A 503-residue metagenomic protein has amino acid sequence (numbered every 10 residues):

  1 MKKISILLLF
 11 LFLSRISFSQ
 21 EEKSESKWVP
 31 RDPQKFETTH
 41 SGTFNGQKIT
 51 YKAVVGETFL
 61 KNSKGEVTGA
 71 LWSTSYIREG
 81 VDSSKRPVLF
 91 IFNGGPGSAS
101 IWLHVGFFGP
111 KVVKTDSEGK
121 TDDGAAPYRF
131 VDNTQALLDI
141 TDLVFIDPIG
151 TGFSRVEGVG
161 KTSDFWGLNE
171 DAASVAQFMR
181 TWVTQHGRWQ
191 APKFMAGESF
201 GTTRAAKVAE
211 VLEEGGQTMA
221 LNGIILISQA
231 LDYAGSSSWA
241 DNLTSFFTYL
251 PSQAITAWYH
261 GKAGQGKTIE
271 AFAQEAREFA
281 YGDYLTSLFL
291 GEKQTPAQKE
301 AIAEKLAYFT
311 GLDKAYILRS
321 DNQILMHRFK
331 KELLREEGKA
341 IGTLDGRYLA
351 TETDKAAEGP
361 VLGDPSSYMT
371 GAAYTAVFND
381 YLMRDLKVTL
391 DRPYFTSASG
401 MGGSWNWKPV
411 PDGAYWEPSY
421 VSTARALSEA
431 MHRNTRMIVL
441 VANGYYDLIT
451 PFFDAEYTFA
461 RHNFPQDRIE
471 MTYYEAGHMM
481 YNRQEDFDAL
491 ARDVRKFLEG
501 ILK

Functional and structural regions predicted by a protein language model:
E21-K23, G65-D164: N-terminal cap/lid subdomain of alpha/beta-hydrolase-fold enzymes
V112-T115, E213-Y308: A catalytic-pocket lid/entrance helix-loop region that shapes and gates access to the active site across common
L138, P148, F165-T184: Alpha/beta-hydrolase active-site loop
R188-F200: Alpha/beta-hydrolase fold nucleophile elbow
G197-E210: Glycine-rich nucleophile elbow surrounding the catalytic serine of serine-hydrolase chemistry
E292-I449: Alpha/beta-hydrolase fold catalytic core
N463-M479: Catalytic histidine neighborhood in serine/cysteine hydrolases with alpha/beta-hydrolase-type architecture
G477-F487: Catalytic histidine-centered segment of alpha/beta-hydrolase-like enzymes
